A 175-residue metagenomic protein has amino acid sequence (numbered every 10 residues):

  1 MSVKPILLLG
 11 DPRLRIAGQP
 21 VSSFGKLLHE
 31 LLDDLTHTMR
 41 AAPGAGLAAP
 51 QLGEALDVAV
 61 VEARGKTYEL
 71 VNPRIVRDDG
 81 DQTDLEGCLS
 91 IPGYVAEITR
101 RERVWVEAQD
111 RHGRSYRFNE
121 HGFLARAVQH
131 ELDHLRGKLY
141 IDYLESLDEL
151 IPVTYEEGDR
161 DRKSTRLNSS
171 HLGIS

Functional and structural regions predicted by a protein language model:
M1-R166: Positively charged
L167-S175: Single conserved hydrophobic/aromatic residue that forms the stacking wall/gate of nucleotide- or nucleobase-binding
